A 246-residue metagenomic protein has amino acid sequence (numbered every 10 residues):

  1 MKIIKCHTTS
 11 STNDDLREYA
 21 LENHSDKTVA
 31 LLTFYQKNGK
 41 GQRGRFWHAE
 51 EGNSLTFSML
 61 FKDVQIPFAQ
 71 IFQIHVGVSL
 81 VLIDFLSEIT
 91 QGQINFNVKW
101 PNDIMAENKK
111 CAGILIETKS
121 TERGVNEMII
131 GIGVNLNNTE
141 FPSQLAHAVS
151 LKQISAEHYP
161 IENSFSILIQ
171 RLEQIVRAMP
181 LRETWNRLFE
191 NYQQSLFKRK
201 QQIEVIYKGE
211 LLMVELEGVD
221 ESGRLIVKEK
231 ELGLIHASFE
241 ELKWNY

Functional and structural regions predicted by a protein language model:
M1-Q91, L234: N-terminal lobe of the biotin/lipoate ligase/transferase fold
P67-F68, Q73-F96, A106-Y246: Long, positively charged amphipathic alpha-helical accessory segments at protein N-termini or as interdomain linkers
